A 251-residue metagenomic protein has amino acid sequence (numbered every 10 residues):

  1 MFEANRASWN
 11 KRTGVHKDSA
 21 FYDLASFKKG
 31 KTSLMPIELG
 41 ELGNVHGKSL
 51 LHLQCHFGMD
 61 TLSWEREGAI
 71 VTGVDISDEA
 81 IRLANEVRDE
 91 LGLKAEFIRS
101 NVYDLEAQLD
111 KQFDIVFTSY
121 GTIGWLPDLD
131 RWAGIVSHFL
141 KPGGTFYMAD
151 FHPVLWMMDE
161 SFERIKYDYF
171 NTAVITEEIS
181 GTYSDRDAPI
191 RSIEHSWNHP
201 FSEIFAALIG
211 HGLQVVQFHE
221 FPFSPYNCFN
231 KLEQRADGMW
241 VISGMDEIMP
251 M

Functional and structural regions predicted by a protein language model:
M1-D23: N-terminal, positively charged/glycine-rich alpha-helical extensions of SAM-dependent methyltransferases
F21-K48: Conserved alpha-helix/loop element of class I SAM-dependent methyltransferases that forms part of the SAM/SAH-binding
S49-L105: Class I SAM-dependent methyltransferase SAM/SAH-binding core
A107-V116: A short acidic, Gly/Pro-enriched loop at the edge of an enzyme's catalytic core that lines a small-molecule cofactor
D130-T145: A short glycine-rich, Lys/Arg-flanked "PGG" loop and its adjoining helix->strand segment in the class I
T145-T182: Conserved class I S-adenosyl-L-methionine
D150-R164, A188-E203: Acceptor-substrate binding/catalytic loop of class I
S184, E194-H219: Short alpha-helix
